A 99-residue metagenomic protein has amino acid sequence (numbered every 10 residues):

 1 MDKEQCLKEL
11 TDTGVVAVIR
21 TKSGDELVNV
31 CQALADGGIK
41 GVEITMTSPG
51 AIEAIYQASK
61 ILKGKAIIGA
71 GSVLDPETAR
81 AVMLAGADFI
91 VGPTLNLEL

Functional and structural regions predicted by a protein language model:
M1-A85: Conserved N-terminal beta1-alpha1 strand-loop-helix module at the mouth
E77-L99: Hydrophobic, well-structured mid-protein blocks that either form specific transmembrane helices
